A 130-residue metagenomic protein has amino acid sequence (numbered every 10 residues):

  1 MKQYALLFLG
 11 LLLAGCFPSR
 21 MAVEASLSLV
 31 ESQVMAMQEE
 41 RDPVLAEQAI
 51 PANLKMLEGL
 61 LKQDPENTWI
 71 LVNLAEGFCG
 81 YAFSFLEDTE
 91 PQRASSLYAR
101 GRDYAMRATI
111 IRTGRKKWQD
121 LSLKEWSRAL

Functional and structural regions predicted by a protein language model:
M1-Y4: Positively charged n-region of N-terminal signal peptides that target proteins for export
L6-G15: Bacterial N-terminal signal peptides
G15-M37: Bacterial Sec signal peptide processing site at the extreme N-terminus
M37-A46, F83-Y98: Short coil/turn connectors between adjacent alpha-helices in alpha-solenoid helical repeat scaffolds
A46-D64, A94-R107, E125-L130: Amphipathic alpha-helices of TPR/Sel1-like and other helical repeat/solenoid scaffolds
L61, A75, G80-T89: Short coil/turn linking the two alpha-helices of tandem helical-hairpin repeats
